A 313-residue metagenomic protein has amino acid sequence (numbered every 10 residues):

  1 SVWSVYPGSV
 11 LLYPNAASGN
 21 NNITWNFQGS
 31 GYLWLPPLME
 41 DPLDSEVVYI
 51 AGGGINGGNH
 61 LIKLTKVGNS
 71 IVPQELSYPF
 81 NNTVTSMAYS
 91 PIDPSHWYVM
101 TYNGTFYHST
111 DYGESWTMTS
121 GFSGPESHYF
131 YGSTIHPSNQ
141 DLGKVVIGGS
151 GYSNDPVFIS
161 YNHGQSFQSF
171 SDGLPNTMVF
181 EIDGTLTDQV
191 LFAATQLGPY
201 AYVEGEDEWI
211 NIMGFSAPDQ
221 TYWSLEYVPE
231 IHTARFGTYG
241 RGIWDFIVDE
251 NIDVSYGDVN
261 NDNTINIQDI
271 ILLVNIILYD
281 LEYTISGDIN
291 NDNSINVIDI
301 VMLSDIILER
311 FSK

Functional and structural regions predicted by a protein language model:
S1-E250: Beta-propeller blade termini and top-face loops
E250-K313: Cellulosome-associated attachment modules in secreted, modular CAZymes
